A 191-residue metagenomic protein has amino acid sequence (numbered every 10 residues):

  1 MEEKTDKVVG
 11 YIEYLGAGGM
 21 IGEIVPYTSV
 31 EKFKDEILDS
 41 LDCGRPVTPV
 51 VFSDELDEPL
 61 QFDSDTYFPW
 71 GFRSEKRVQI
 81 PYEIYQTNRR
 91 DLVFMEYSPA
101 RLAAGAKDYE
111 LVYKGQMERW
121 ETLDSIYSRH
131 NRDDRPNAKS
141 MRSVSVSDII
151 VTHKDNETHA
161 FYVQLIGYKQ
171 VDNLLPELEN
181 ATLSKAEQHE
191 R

Functional and structural regions predicted by a protein language model:
M1-E3: Short N-terminal "domain-start" leader segments that mark the transition from disordered tails or signal peptides into
D6-G16, P81-N88: A short beta-strand micro-motif
M20-E31: A short, exposed loop/beta-hairpin motif centered on an aromatic-Gly-Thr core
V30-L60: Acidic, low-complexity, intrinsically disordered interaction modules
F62-E118: Extended boundary segments
A106-V151: Short, conserved turn/kink motifs that form compact alpha/beta structural patches or helix kinks used as
S143-E179: Short, compact, well-ordered microdomains
T182-R191: Non-Sec secretion/translocation targeting segments of pathogen effectors
